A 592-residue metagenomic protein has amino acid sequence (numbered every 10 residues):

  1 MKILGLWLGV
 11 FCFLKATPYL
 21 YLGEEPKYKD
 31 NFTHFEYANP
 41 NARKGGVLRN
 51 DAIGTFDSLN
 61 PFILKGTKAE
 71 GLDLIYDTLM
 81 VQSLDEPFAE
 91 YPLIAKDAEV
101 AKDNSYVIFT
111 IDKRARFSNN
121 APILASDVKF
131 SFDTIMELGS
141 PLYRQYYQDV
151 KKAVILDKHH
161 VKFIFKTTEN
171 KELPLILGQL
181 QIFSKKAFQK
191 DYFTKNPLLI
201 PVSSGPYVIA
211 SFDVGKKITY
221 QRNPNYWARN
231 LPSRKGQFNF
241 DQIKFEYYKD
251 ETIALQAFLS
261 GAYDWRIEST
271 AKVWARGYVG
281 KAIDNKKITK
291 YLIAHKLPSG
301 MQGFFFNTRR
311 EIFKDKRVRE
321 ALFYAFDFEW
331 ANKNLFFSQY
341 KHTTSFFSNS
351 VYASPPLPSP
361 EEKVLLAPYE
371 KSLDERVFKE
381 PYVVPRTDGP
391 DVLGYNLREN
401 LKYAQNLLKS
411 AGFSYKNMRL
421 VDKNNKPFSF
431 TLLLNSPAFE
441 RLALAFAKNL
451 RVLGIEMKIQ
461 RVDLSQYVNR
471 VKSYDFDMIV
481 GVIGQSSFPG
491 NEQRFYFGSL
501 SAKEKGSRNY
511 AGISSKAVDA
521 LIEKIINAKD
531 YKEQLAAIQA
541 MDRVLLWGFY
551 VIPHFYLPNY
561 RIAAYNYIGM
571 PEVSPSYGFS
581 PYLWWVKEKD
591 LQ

Functional and structural regions predicted by a protein language model:
T17-K102, T110, D133, I200-V202: N-terminal lobe/hinge region of extracytoplasmic solute-binding protein
Y19, A52, G66-E70, D213-I218 (+5 more regions): Detector for C-terminal structural segments
Y28, A38, A42-R43, L64-G71 (+7 more regions): Aromatic- and charge-enriched surface segment that lines or borders ligand/interaction sites
H34, G54-E70, I94, A121 (+5 more regions): A structural "hinge/loop" feature
I75-E86, L177-Q242, K249-I253, S260 (+2 more regions): Gly/Pro-rich hinge or "lid" segments in bacterial periplasmic/extracellular proteins
T110, R144-Q189, S204-D213, P358-S372: Surface-exposed binding/hinge segments that line and control ligand-binding clefts or catalytic entry sites
D112, K195, A228-V279, E320 (+4 more regions): Ligand-site clamp/hinge motif
K152-I155, A210-Q221, E246-R310, E320-A321 (+3 more regions): Extracellular/periplasmic solute-recognition and catalytic clefts
